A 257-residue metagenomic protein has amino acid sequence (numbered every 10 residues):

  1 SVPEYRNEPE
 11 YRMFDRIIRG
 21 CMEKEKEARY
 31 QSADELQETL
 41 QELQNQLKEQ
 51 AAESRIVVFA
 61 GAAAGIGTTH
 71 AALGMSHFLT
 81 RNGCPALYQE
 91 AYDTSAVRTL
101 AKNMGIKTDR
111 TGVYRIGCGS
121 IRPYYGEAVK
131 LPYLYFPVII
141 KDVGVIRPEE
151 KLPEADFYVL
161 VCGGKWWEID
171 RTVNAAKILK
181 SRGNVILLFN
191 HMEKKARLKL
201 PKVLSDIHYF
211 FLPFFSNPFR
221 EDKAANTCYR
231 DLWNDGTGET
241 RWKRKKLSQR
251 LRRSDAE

Functional and structural regions predicted by a protein language model:
S1-Q44: C-terminal lobe helix-coil module of Hanks-type protein kinase domains
D15-R16, L73, V173: Residue-level marker for well-ordered alpha-helical positions
E49-A52, R220-E257: NTP-binding/hydrolysis catalytic cores, primarily Walker-type P-loop NTPases
Q50-N82: Walker A (P-loop) phosphate-binding motif
R55-G65, P85-E154, Y209-F210, S216-K223: P-loop/Walker-type NTP enzyme "switch/lid" segment
L134-A225: Conserved catalytic-core segment of NTP-binding enzymes
